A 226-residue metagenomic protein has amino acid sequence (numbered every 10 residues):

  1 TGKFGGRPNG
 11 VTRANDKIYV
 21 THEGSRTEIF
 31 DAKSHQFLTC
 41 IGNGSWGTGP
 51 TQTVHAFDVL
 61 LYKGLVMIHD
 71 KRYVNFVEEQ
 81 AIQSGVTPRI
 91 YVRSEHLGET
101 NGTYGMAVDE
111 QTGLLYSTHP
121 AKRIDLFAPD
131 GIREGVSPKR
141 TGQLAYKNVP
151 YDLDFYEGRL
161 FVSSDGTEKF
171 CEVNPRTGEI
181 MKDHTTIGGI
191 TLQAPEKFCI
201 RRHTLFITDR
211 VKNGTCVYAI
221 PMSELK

Functional and structural regions predicted by a protein language model:
T1-K3, Q36-P50, V86-G98, R133-A145 (+1 more regions): A short beta-strand motif characteristic of beta-propeller blades
G2-A14, S45-Y62, L97-Q111, L144-E157 (+1 more regions): Beta-rich, blade/repeat-based domains predominating in secreted/periplasmic proteins but also intracellular
V20-S25, I68-R72, L115-A121, V162-G166 (+1 more regions): Conserved beta-strand positions in repeat-built beta-propeller and related beta-rich domains
R26-I29, Y73-E78, R123-A128, E168-E172 (+1 more regions): Structural motif
D31-Q36, E78-G85, A128-I132, N174-E179 (+1 more regions): Short loop/turn segments that connect beta-strands within beta-propeller blades
V77-E79, Q83-L160: Eukaryotic tandem repeat interaction scaffolds
Q193-K226: Blade-level signature of beta-propeller repeat domains, shared across WD40, Kelch, NHL, RCC1 and BNR/Asp-box propellers
